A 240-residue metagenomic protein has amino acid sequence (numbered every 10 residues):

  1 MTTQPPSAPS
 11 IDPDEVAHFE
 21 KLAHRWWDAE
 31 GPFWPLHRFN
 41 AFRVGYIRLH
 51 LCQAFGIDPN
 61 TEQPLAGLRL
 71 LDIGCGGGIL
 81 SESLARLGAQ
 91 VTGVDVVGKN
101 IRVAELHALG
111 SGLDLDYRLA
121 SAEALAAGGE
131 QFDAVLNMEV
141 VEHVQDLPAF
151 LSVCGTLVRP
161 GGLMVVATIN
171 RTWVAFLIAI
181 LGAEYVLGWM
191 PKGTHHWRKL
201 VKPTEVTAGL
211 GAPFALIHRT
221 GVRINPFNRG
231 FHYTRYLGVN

Functional and structural regions predicted by a protein language model:
T2-F33: N-terminal, positively charged/glycine-rich alpha-helical extensions of SAM-dependent methyltransferases
F33-L36, S111, Y117, V186 (+2 more regions): A C-terminal cap/extension of S-adenosyl-L-methionine-dependent methyltransferases that defines the acceptor-substrate
R38-A66: Conserved alpha-helix/loop element of class I SAM-dependent methyltransferases that forms part of the SAM/SAH-binding
L51, F55, A108, L210: Conserved hydrophobic residues forming the short capping helix/wall of the S-adenosyl-L-methionine
D58-Q63, L68-A175: Conserved SAM-binding loop
T168, G188-E205: Acceptor-substrate binding/catalytic loop of class I
A175-Y185: Short, flexible, mixed-charge acidic loops at enzyme active sites
